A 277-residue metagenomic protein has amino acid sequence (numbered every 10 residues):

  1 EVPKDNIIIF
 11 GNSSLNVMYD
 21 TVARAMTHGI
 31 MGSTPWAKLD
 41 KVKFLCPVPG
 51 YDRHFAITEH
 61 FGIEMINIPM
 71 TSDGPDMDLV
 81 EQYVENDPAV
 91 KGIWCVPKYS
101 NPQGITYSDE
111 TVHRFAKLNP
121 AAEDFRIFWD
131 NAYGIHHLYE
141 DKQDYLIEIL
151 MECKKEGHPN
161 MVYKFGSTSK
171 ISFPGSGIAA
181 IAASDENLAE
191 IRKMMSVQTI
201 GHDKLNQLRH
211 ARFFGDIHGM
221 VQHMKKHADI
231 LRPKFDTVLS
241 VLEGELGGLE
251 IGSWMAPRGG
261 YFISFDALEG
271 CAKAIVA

Functional and structural regions predicted by a protein language model:
E1-E123, G134-G157, L231: Conserved core of the PLP fold type I
V2-P3, L242-W254: Surface-exposed helix-capping loop/turn segments at secondary-structure junctions
F10, S14, I171, M255-R258: A short beta-turn/loop motif at secondary-structure boundaries
G92, R126, Y163: Hydrophobic "anchor" residues on beta-strands that sit immediately upstream of conserved functional sites
N131: Walker B catalytic acidic pair
M151-R232, G244-E245: Conserved core segment of the aminotransferase class I/II
K225-L239, I251-A267, A272-I275: Conserved glycine-rich beta-strand-loop-beta hairpin in the small C-terminal domain of fold type I
